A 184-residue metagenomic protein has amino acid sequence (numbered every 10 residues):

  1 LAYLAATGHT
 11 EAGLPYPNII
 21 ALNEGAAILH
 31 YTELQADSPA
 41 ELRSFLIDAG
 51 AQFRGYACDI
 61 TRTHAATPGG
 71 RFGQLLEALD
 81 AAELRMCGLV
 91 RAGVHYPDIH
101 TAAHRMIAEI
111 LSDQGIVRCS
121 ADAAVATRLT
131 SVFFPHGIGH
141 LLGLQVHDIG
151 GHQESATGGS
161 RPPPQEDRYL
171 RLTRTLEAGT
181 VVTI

Functional and structural regions predicted by a protein language model:
L1-I184: Active-site neighborhoods and metal-handling regions in enzymes and metal-associated proteins
